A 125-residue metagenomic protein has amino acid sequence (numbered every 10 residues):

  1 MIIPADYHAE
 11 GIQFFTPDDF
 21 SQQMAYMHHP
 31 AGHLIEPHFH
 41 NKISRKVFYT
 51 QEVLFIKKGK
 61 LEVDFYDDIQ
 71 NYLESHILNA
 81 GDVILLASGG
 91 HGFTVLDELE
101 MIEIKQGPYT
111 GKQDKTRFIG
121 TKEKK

Functional and structural regions predicted by a protein language model:
M1-Y26, T121: A short, N-terminal "cap"/entry segment at the start of jelly-roll beta-barrel domains of the cupin/DSBH fold
Y26-F48: Conserved short histidine dyad/triad with adjacent acidic residue
P30, I56, N79, L86-A87 (+1 more regions): A short, compositionally biased micro-patch
P30, Y49-Y66: Glycine- and acidic-residue-biased ligand/ion/polar-headgroup-sensing regions
P37, V63-D64, I84-L86, H91-L96 (+1 more regions): Short beta-strand His + acidic residue motifs that chelate non-heme Fe in jelly-roll/DSBH and cupin folds
D67-S88: Short acidic-glycine-tyrosine-enriched beta hairpin
G92-K125: Double-stranded beta-helix
